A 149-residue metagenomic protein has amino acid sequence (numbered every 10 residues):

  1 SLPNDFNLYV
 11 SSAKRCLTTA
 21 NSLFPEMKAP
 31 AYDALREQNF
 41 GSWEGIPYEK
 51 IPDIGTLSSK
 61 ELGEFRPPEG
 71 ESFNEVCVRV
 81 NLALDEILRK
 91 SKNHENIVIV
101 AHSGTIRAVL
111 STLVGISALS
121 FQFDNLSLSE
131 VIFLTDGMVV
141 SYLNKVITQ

Functional and structural regions predicted by a protein language model:
S1-D5, D85, I132: A short, N-terminal amphipathic alpha-helix
S1-T56: Phosphate-coordination/substrate-recognition cap region in phosphate-metabolizing enzymes
F6, N93-S103: Generic beta-sheet signal
V10-S11, V78, V100-A101: Short beta-strand scaffold positions
A13, F73, C77-N81: Amphipathic, non-transmembrane alpha-helical scaffold segments
P25, A31-Y32, Q38-K50, R89-E95 (+1 more regions): Acidic, low-complexity terminal tails and accessory targeting/binding regions of phosphate-metabolizing enzymes
G55-E75: Short glycine/proline- and acidic residue-enriched helix-loop micro-motifs that form flexible lids or anion-recognition
S103-R107, S127: GST superfamily/GST-like fold recognition
